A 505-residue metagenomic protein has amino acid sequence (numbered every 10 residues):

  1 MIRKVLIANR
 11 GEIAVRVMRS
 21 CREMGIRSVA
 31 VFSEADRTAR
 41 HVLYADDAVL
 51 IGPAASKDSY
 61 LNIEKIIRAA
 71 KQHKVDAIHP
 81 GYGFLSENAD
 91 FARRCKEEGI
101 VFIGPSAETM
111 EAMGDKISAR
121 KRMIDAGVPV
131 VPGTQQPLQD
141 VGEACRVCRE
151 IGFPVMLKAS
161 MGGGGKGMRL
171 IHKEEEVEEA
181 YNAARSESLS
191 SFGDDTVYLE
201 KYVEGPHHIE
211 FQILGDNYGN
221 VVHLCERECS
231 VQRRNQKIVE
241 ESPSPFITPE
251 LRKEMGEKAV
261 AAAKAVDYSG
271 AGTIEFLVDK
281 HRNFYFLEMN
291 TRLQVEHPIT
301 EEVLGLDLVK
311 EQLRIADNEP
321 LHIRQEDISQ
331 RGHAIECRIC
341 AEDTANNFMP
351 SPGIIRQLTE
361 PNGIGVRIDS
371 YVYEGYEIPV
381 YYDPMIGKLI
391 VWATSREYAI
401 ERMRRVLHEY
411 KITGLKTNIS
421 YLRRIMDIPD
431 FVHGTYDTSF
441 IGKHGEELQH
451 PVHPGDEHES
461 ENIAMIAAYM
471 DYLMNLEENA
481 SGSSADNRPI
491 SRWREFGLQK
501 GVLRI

Functional and structural regions predicted by a protein language model:
M1-I274, V278-N290, Q294: N-terminal beta-alpha lobe that positions the nucleotide/phosphoryl donor in ATP/NTP-coupled carboxylate activation
A259, P298-T300, L304-I505: Catalytic cores of soluble metabolic enzymes centered on carboxylation/carboxyl-transfer
